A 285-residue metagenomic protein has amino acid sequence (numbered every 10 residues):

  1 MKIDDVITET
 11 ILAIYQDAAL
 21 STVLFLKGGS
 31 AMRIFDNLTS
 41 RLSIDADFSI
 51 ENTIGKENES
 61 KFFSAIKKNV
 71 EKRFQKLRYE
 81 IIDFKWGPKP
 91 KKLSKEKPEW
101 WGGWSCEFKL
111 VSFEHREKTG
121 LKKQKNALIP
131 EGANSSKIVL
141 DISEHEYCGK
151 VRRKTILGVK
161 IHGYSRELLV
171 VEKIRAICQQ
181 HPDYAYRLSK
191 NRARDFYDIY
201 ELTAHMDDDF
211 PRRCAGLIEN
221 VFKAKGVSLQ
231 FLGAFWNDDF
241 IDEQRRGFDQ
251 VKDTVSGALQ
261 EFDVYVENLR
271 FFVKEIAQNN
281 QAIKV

Functional and structural regions predicted by a protein language model:
M1-L24, I34-V285: Structured mid-to-C-terminal alpha-helical surface segments
G29: Active-site glycine-centered loops adjacent to acidic/histidine catalytic or metal-binding residues that shape
